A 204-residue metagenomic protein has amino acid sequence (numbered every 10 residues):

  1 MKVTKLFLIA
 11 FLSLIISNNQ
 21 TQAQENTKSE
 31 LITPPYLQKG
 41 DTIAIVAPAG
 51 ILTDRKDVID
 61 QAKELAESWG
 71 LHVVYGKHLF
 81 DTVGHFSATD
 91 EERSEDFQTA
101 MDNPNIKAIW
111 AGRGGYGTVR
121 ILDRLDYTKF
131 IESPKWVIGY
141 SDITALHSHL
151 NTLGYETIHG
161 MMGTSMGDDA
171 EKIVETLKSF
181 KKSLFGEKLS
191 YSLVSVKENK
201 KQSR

Functional and structural regions predicted by a protein language model:
M1-T27: Bacterial Sec-dependent N-terminal signal peptides
Q24-N105: ATP/NTP phosphate-donor binding region
G50-L52, F80-D81, G115-G117, I143-L146 (+1 more regions): Solvent-exposed loop/turn segments at secondary-structure junctions within structured extracellular/periplasmic domains
V73, A108-W110, I138: Structural motif
T99-R124: Long, hydrophobic/aromatic-enriched structural stretches that serve as scaffold segments
Y127-L150, E156-G163: Short, acidic/small-residue loops that bind anionic groups at enzyme active sites
E156-R204: Conserved anion/nucleotide-ligand pocket segment
